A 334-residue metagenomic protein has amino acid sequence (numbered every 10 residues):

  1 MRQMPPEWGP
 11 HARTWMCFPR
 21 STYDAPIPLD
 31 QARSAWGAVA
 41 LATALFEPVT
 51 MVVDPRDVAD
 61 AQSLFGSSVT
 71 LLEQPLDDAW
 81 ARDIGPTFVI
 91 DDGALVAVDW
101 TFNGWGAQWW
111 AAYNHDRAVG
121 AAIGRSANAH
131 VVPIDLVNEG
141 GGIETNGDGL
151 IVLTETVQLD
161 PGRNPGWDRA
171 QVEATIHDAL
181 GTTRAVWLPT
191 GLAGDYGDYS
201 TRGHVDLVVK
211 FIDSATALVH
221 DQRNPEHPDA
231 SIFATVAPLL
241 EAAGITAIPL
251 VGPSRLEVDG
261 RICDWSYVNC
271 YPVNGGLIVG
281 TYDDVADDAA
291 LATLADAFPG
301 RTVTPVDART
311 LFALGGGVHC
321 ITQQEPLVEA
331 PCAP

Functional and structural regions predicted by a protein language model:
M1-P334: The feature marks the mature, well-folded catalytic cores of soluble enzymes
